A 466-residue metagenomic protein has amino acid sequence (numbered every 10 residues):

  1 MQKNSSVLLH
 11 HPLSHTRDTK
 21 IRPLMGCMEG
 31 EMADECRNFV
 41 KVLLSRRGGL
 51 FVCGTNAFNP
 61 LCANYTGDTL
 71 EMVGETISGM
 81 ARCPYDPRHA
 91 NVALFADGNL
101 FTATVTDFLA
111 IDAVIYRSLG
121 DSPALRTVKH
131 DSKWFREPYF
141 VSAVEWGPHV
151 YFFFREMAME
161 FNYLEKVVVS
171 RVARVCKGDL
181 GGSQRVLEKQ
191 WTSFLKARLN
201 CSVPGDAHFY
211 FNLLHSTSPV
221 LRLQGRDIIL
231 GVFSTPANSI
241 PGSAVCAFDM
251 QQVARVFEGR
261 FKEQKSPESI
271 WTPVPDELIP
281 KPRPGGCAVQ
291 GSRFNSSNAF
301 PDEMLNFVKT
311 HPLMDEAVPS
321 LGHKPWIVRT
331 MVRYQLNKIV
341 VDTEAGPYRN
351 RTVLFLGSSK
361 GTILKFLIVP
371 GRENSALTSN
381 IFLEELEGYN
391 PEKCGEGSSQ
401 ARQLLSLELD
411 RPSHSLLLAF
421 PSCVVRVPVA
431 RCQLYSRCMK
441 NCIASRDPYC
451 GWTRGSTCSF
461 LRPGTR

Functional and structural regions predicted by a protein language model:
M1-L409, S413-L416, C423-R426, M439 (+2 more regions): Disulfide-stabilized extracellular ectodomains of secreted/luminal proteins, especially beta-rich
C287, C442, C450: Short cysteine clusters
R426, A430-L434: N-terminal entry motif of extracellular EGF-like repeats
Q433-D447: Disulfide-braced loops of extracellular cysteine-rich modules
P448-F460: Extracellular Cys-Trp
